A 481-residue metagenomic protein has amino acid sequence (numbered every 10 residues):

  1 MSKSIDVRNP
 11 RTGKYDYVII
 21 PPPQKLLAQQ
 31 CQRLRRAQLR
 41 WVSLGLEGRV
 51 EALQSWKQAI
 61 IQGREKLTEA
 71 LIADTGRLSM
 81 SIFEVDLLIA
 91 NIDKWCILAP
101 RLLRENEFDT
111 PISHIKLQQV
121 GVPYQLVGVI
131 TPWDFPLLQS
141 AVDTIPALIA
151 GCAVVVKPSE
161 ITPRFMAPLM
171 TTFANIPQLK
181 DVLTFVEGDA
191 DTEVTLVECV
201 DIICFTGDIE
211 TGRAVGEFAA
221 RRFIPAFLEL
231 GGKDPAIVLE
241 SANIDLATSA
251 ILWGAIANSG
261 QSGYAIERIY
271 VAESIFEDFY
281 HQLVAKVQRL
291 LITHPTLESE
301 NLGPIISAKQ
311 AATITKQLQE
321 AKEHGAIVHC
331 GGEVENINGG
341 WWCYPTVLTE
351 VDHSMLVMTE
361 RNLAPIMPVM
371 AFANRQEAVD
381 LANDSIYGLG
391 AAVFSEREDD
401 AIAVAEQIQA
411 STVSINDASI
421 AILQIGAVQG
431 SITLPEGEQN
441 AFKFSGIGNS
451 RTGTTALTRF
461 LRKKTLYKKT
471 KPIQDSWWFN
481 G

Functional and structural regions predicted by a protein language model:
M1-I115: N-terminal Rossmann-like NAD(P)+-binding subdomain of aldehyde/semialdehyde dehydrogenases
P10, Q24-L27, L46, I244 (+3 more regions): Residues at or immediately preceding the N-termini of alpha-helices
T12-V18, E335, W342-G481: Conserved C-terminal structural/oligomerization subdomain of aldehyde/semialdehyde dehydrogenase
G13, R49, L71, I92 (+9 more regions): Residue-level signal for inorganic ion chemistry
D16-P22, R36-S43, V129, I237-L239 (+5 more regions): Short, well-ordered beta-strand elements within core beta-sheets of diverse protein domains
Q38, V42, K57-I60, R64 (+17 more regions): Structural signal for hydrophobic packing residues in well-ordered secondary-structure cores of soluble enzyme domains
N106-L246, F372: Rossmann-like NAD(P) dinucleotide-binding subdomain of oxidoreductase/dehydrogenase enzymes
P177, E210-D352, I415, D475-G481: ALDH superfamily catalytic-core signature
